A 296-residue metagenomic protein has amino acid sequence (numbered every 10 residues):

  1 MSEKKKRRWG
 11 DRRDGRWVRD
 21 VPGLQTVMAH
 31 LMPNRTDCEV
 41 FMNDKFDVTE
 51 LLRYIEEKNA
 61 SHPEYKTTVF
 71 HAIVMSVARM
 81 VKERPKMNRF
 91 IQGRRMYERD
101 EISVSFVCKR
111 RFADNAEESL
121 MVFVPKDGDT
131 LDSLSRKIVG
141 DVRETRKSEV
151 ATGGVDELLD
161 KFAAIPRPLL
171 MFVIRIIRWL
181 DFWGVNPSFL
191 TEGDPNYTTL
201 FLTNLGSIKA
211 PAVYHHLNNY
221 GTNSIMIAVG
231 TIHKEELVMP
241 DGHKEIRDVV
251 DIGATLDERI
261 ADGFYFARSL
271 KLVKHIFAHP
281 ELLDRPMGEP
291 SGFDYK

Functional and structural regions predicted by a protein language model:
M1-K296: C-terminal catalytic/motor cores of large multi-domain enzyme assemblies
